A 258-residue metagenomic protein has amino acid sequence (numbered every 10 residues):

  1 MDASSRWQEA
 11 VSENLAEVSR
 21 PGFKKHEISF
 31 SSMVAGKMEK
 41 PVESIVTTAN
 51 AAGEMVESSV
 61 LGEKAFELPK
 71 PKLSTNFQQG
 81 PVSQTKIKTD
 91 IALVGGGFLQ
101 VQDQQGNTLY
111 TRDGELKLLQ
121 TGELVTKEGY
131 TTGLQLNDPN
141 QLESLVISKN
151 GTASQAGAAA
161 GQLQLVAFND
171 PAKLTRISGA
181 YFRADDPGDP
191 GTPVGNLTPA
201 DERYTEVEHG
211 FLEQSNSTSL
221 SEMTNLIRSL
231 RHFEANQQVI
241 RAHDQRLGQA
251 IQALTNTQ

Functional and structural regions predicted by a protein language model:
M1-Q258: Amphipathic alpha-helical polymerization modules
